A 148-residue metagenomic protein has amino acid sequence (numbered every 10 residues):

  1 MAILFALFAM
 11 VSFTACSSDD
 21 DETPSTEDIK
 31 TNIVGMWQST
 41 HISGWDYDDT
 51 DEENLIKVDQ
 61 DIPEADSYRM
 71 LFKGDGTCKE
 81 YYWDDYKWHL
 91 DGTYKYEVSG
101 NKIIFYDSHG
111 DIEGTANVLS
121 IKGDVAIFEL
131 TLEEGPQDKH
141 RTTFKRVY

Functional and structural regions predicted by a protein language model:
M1-I3: Bacterial N-terminal signal peptides that target proteins for export
V11-A15: C-terminal motif of bacterial Sec signal peptides marking the signal peptidase cleavage site
S18-T93, E97-Y148: Lipid interaction determinants
